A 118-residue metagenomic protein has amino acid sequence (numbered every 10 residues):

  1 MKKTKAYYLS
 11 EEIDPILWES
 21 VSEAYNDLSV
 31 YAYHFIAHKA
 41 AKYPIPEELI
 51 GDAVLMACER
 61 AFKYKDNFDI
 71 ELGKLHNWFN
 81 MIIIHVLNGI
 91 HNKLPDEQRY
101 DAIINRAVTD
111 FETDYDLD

Functional and structural regions predicted by a protein language model:
K2-K39, E48: A short, charge-rich alpha-helical start-of-domain segment used by transcription regulators
K3, D52, M56, N77-I82: Amphipathic alpha-helical interaction segments
N26-Y33, I45-D66: Conserved RNAP core-binding helix
A32, I36, A40, A61 (+2 more regions): Hydrophobic-face residues of short alpha-helical interaction/recognition segments
E48, K65-I82: Short, aromatic/basic-enriched loop-to-helix "N-cap" motif that marks the start of an alpha-helix at regulatory
H91-Y115: Short, basic/polar amphipathic helix motif occurring as a linker/hinge flanking DNA-binding modules in transcription
